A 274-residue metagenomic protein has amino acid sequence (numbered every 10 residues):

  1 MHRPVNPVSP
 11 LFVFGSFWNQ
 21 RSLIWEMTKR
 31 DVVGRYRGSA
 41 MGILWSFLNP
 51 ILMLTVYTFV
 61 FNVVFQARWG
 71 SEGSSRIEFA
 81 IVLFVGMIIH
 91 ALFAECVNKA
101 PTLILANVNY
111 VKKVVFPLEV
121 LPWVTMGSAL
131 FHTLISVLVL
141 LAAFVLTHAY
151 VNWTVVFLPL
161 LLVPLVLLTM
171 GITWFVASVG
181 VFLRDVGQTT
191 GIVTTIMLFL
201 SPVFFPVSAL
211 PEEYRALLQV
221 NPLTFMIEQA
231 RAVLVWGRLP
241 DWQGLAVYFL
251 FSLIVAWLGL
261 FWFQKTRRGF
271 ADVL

Functional and structural regions predicted by a protein language model:
M1-L274: Hydrophobic transmembrane alpha-helices and immediately adjacent juxtamembrane helices of multi-pass inner-membrane
